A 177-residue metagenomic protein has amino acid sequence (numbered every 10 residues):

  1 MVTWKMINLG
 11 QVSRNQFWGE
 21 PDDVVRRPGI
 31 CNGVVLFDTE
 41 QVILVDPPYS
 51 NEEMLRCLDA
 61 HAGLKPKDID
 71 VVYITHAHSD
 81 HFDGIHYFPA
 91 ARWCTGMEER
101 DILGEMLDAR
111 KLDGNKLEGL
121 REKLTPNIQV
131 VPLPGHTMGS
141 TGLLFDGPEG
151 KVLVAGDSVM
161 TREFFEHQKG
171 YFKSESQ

Functional and structural regions predicted by a protein language model:
M1-E40: Zn-dependent metallo-beta-lactamase
M1-W4, F37-V42, R121-V131, G147-K151: Beta-strand-turn-beta hairpins that frame and shape the catalytic cleft of phosphate-ester-processing enzymes
G33-V35, K123, S140-L144: Short acidic loop-to-beta-strand element that houses the catalytic metal-binding Asp/Glu of nuclease active sites
L44-P48, D70-D80, C94-G96, P132-G135 (+2 more regions): Active-site neighborhood of phospho(di)ester-bond hydrolases with catalytic His/Asp-centered motifs
E52, A77-D83, D101-I102, M138-S140 (+1 more regions): Active-site environment of divalent metal-dependent phosphoester hydrolases
E52-T95: Active-site metal-binding motif and surrounding structural segment of the metallo-beta-lactamase
L64, D68, Y87, A91-T137 (+1 more regions): Metallo-beta-lactamase
M138-Q177: Metallo-beta-lactamase
